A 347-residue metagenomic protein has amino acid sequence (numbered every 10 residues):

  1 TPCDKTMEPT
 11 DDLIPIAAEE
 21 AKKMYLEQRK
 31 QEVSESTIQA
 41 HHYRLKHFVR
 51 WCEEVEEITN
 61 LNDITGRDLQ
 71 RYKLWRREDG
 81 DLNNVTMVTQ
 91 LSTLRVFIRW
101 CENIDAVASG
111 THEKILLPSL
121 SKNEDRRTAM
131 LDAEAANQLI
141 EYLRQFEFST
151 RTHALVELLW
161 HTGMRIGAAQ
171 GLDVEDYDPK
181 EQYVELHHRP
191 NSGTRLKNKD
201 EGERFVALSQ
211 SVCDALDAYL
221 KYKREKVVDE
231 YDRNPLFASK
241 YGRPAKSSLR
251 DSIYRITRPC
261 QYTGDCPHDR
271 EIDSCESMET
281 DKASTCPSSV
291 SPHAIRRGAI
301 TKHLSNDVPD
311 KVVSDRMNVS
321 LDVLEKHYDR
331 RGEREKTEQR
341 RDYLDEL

Functional and structural regions predicted by a protein language model:
D4-K5, K22-R126: N-terminal core-binding DNA-recognition domain of tyrosine recombinases/integrases
K5-M7, D342-L347: C-terminal secondary-structure termini that scaffold catalytic or DNA-interacting sites
E32, M317-D342: Catalytic-site neighborhood detector that most strongly recognizes the C-terminal catalytic loop/helix of tyrosine
D105, L158-L172, N306-V308, M317-V319: A short, glycine-centered helix-capping/turn motif at helix boundaries that positions DNA-contacting or catalytic
A133-I166, Q170, Y231: Basic, Lys/Arg- and aromatic-enriched nucleic-acid-binding interface segment
G171-A218, R224, E230: Conserved tyrosine-mediated DNA breakage-rejoining catalytic core shared by Y-recombinases
C213-S252, G264-C275: Major-groove DNA-contacting interfaces characterized by cationic-aromatic clusters
D251-D315, V319-D322, R330: Short, basic (Lys/Arg/His-rich) helix/loop patches that form interaction surfaces in the mid-to-C-terminal regions
